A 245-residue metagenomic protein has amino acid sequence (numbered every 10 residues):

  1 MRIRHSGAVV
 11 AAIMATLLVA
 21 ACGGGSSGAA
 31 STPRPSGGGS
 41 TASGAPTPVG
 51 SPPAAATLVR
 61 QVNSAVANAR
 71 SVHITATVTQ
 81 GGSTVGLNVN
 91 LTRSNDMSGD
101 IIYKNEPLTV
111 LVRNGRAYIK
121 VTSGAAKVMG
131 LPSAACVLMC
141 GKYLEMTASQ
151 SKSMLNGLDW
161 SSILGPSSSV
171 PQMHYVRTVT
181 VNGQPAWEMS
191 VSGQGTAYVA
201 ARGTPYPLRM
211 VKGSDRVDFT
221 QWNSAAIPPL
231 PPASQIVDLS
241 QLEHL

Functional and structural regions predicted by a protein language model:
R2-N88, T92, V179, A226-P228 (+1 more regions): N-terminal leader/targeting segments and the immediate start of mature chains
A56-G124, T196, R209: N-terminal mature ectodomain segment of secretory-pathway/periplasmic proteins
G82, I101-K104, V170-Q172, N182-Q184 (+1 more regions): Short solvent-exposed loop/turn micro-motifs enriched in small/polar/acidic residues
N90-L155, P205, D215-Q221: An acidic-aromatic
Y143, V170-M173, I236: Short glycine-aromatic motifs
D159-A186: A mid-sequence, solvent-exposed acidic-amphipathic segment
R177-I236: Gly/Pro-enriched, hydrophobic low-complexity segments that function as extracytoplasmic propeptides/linkers
